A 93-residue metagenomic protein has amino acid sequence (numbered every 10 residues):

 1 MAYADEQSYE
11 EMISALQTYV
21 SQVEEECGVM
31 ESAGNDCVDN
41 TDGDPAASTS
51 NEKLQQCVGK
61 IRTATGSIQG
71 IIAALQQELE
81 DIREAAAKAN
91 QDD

Functional and structural regions predicted by a protein language model:
M1-D93: N-terminal secretion-targeting helices of virulence/extracellular proteins, encompassing both classical Sec signal
